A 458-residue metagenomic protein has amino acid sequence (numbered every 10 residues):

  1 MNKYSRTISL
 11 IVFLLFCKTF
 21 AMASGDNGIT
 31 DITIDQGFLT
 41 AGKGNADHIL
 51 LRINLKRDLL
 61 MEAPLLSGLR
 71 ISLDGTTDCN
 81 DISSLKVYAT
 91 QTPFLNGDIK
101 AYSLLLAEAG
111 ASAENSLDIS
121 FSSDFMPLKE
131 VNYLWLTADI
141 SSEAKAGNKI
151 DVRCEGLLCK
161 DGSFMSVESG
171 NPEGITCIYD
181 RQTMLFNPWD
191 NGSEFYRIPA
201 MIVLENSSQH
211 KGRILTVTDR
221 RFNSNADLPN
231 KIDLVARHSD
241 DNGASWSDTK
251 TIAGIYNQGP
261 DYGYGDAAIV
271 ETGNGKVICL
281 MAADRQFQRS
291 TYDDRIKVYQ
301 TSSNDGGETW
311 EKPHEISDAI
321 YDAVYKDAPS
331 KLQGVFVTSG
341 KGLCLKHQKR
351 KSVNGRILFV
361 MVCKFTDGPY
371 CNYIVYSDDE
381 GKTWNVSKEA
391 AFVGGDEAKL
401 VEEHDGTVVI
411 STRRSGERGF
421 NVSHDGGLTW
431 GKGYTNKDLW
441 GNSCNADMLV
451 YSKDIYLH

Functional and structural regions predicted by a protein language model:
M1-G25: Bacterial Sec-dependent N-terminal signal peptides
M1-N2, C17, L128, D241 (+1 more regions): Generic cytosolic/nucleocytoplasmic N-terminal low-complexity/intrinsically disordered segments
N2-S5, C17, L104, V152 (+2 more regions): Short, intrinsically disordered low-complexity segments
I11-L14, K18, Q36, I119 (+2 more regions): Short non-domain terminal segments
F13-T19, A109, S207, Q348: Low-complexity, intrinsically disordered/propeptide-like segments
S24-Y179: Exposed, polar/acidic Ser/Thr-rich sequence context and nearby capping/turn residues that mark flexible linkers
S103, L134, S169-H458: Asp-box/BNR beta-propeller blade signature and adjacent active/binding-site loops in extracellular glycan-interacting
